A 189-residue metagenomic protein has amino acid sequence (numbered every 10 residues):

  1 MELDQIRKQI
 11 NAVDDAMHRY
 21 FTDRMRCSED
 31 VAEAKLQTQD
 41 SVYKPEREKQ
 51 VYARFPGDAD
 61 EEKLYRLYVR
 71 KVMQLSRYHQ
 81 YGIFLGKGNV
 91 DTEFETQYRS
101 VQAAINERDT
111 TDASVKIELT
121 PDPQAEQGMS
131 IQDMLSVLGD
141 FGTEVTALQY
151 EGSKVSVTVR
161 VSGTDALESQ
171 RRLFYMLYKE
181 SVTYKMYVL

Functional and structural regions predicted by a protein language model:
M1-L189: Domain-level signature for soluble enzymes in the chorismate/prephenate branch of the shikimate pathway
